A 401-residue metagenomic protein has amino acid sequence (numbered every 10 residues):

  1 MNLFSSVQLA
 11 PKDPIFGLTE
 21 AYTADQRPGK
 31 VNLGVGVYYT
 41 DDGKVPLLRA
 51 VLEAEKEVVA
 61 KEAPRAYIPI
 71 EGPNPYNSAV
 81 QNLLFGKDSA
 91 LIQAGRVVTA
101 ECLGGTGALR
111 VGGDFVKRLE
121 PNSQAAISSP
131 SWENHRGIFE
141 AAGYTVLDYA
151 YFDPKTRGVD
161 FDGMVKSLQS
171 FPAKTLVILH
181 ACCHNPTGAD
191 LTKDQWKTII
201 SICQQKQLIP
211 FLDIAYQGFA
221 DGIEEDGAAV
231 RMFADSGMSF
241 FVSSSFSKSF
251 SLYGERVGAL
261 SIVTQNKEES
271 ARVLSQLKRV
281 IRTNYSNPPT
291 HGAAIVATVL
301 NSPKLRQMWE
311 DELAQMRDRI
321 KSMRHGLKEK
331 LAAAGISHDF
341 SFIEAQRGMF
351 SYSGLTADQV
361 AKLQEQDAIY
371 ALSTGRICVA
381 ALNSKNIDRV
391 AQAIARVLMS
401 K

Functional and structural regions predicted by a protein language model:
N2-P75, A79-N82, G86, T283 (+3 more regions): N-terminal "arm"/small-domain region of PLP-dependent enzymes with the aminotransferase-like
L33, V146, P210, F240 (+1 more regions): Hydrophobic beta-strand scaffold residues
L52, E57, E62-Q205, G218-F219 (+4 more regions): Conserved core of the PLP fold type I
A94-R96, F342-G348, L372-G375: Short Gly/Ser/Thr- and Asp/Glu-enriched loop/turn motifs at secondary-structure junctions
I214-A215: Conserved Walker B
A229-R272, Q276: Active-site PLP attachment segment
L274-A293, V299-K328: Structural signature of PLP-dependent enzymes
E310-E365: Conserved PLP-binding catalytic core of the aspartate aminotransferase-like
